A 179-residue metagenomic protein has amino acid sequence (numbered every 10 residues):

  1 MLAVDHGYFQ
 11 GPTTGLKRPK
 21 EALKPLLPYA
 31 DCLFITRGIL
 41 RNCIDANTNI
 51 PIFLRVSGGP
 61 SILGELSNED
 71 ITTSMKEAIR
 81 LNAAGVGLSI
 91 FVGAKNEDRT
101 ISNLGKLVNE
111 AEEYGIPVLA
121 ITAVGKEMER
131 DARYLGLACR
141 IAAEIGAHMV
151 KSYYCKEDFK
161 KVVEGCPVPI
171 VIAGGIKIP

Functional and structural regions predicted by a protein language model:
M1-P179: Alpha/beta enzyme core
